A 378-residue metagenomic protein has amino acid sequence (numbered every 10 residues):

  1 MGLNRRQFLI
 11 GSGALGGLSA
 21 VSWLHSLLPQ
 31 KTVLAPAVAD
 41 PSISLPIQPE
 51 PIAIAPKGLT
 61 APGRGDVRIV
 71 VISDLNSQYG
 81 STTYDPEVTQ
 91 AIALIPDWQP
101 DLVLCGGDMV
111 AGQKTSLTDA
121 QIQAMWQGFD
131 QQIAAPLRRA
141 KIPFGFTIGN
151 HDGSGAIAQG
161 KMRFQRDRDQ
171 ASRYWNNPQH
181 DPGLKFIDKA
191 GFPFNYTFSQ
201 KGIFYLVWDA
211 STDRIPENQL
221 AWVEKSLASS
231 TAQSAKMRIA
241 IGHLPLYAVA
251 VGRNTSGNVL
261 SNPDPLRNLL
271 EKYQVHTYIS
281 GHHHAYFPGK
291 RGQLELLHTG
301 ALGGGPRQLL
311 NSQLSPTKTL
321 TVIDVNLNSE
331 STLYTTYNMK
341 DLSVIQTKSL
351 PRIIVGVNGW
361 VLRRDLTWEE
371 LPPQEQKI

Functional and structural regions predicted by a protein language model:
M1-L3: Secretory targeting signals
Q7-P29: N-terminal export signals
P29-Q123: N-terminal active-site segment of His-dependent metallophosphoesterases
P36-A61, L117-K236, N262-Q274, R291-G300 (+3 more regions): Extended active-site neighborhood of metal-dependent phosphoesterases/phosphodiesterases
D40, R291-K377: Binuclear metal-dependent phosphoesterase catalytic core
I72-S73, V103-G107, F144-G149, W208 (+3 more regions): Active-site neighborhood of phospho(di)ester-bond hydrolases with catalytic His/Asp-centered motifs
L75-Q78, M109-Q113, N150-S154, S211-R214 (+3 more regions): Solvent-exposed loop/turn segments at secondary-structure junctions within structured extracellular/periplasmic domains
Q233-A250: Short acidic, glycine-rich surface-loop motifs adjacent to enzyme active sites
